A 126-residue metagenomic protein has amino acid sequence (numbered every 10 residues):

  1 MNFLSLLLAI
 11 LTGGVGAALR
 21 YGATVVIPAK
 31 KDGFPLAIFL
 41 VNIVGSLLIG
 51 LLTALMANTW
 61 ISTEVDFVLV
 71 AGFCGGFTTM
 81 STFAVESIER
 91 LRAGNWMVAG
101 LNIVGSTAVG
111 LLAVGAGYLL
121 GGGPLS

Functional and structural regions predicted by a protein language model:
M1-S126: Membrane-interface helix-loop junctions in multi-pass transporters/channels
